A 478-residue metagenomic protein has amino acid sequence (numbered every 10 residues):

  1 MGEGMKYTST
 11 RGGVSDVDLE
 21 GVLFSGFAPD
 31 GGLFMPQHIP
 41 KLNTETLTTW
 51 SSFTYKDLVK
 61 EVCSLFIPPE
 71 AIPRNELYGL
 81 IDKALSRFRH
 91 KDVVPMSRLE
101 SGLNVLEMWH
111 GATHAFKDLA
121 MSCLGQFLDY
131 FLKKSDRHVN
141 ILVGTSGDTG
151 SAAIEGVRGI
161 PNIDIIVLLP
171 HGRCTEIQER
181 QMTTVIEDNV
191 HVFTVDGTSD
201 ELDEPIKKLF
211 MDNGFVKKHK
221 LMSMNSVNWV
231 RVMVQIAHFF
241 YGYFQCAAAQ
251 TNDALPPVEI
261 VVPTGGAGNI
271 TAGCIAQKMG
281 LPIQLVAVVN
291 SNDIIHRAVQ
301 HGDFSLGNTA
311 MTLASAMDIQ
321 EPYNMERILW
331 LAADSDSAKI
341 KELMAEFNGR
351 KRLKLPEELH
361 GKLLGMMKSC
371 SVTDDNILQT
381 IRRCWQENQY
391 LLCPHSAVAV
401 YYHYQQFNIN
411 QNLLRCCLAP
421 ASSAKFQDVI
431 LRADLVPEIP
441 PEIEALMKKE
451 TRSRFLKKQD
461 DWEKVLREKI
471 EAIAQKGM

Functional and structural regions predicted by a protein language model:
M1-M478: PLP-dependent amino-acid enzyme catalytic core
